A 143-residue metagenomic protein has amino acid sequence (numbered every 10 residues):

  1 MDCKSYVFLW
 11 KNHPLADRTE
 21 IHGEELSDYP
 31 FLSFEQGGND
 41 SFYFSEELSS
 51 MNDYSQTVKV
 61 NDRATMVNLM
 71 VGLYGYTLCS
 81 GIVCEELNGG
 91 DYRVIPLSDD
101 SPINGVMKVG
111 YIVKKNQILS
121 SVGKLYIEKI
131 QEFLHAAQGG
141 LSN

Functional and structural regions predicted by a protein language model:
M1-F31, E35: Flexible hinge/capping segments at coil-to-helix
C3-K4, T65-K115: Beta-alpha-beta core module
F8, S33-F34, K59-V60, T77 (+2 more regions): Active-site-adjacent beta-strand anchor residues
G23, Y29-N52, G81, L119-E128 (+2 more regions): Secondary-structure junction motif
F31, T57-K59, V94: Conserved beta-strand scaffold positions in the cores of enzyme catalytic domains, especially in NTP/NDP-utilizing
N52-T65: Short beta-strand-to-loop elements that line the ligand-binding cleft of bilobed periplasmic-binding protein-like
L97-G139: A late-sequence structural motif
